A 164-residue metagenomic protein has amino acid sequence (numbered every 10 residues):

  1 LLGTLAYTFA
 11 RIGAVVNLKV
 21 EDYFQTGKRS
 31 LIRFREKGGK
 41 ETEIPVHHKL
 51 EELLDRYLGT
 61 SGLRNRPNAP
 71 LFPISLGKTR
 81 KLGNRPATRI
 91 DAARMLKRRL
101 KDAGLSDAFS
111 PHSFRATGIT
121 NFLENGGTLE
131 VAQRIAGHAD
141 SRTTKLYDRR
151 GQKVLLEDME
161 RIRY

Functional and structural regions predicted by a protein language model:
L1-G13, L31-I32, G118-N121: Short pre-functional
T4-L5, L18, N121-N125, R134-I135 (+1 more regions): Short alpha-helical segment immediately N-terminal to, or the first helix within, an HTH/HTH-like DNA-binding domain
F9, V46, F72, L96 (+2 more regions): Mobile genetic element proteins and their domesticated derivatives, centered on retroelements and DNA transposons
R11, T42, S61-L63, R115: Short, cationic motifs built from Arg/Lys/His that form the positively charged side of catalytic pockets
I12-G13, N17-L53, A69: Conserved tyrosine-mediated DNA breakage-rejoining catalytic core shared by Y-recombinases
R35-G38, A136-R161: Catalytic-site neighborhood detector that most strongly recognizes the C-terminal catalytic loop/helix of tyrosine
I44, A93-R134: Short, basic (Lys/Arg/His-rich) helix/loop patches that form interaction surfaces in the mid-to-C-terminal regions
H48-S106: Active-site/catalytic core of tyrosine-dependent DNA strand-transfer enzymes
